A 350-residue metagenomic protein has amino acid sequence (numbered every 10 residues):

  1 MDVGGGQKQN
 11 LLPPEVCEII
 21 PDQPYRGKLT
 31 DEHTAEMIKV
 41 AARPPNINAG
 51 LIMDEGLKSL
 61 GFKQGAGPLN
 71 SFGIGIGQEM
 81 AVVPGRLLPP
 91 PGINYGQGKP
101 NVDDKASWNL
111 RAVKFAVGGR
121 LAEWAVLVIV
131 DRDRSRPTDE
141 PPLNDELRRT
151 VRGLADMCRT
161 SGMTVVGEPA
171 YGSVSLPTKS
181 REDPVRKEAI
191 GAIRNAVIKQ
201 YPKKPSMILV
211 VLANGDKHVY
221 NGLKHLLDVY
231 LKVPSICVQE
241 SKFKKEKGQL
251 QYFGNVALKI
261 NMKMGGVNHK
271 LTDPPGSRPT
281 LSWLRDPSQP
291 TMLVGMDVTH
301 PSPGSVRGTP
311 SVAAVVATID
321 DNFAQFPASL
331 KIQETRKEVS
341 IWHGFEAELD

Functional and structural regions predicted by a protein language model:
M1-D350: Long, low-complexity, intrinsically disordered terminal regions
